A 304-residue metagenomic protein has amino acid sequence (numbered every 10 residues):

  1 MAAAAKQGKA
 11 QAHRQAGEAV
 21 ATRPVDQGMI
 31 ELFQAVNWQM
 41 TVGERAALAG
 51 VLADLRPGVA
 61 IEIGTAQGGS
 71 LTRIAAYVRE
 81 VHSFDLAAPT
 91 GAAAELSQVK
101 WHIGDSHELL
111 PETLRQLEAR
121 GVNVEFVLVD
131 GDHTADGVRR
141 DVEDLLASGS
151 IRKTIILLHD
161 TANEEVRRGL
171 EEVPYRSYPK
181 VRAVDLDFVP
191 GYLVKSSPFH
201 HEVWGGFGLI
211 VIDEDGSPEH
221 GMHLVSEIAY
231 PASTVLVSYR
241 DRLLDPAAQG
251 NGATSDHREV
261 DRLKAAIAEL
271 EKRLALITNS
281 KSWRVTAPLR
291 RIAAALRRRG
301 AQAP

Functional and structural regions predicted by a protein language model:
A2-R45, A49-A60: Mobile, glycine- and charge-enriched loop segments and immediately flanking short secondary-structure elements within
A5-K9, H13, E18, T22 (+8 more regions): Intrinsic-disorder-associated interaction segments
Q15, P24-M29, A47, L109-E112 (+3 more regions): Exposed alpha-helical structural elements
R23, G28, A92, K272-A275: Alpha-helical interaction segments
F33-N37, R45-E259: S-adenosylmethionine/decaboxylated-SAM
M40, A162, E202, A275-R284: Generic detector of ordered secondary-structure context
S226-E227, P231-P304: Boundary detector for helix-to-coil junctions that initiate low-complexity/charged tails
